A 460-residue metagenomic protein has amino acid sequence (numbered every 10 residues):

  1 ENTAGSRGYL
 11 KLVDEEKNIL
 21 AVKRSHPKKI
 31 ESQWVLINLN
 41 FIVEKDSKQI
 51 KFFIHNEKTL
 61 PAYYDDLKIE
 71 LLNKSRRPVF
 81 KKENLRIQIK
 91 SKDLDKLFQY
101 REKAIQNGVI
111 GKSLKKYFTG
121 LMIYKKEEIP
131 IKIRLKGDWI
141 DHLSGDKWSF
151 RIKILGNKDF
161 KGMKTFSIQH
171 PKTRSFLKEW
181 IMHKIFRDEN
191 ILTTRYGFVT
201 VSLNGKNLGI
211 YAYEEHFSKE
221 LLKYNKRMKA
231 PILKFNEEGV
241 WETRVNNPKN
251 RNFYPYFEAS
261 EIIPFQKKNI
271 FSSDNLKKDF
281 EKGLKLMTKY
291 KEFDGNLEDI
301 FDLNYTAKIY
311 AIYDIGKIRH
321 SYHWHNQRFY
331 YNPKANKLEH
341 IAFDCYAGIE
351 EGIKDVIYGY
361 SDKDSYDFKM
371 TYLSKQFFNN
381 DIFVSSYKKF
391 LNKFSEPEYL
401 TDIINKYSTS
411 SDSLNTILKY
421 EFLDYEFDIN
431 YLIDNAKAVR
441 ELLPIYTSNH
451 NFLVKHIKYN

Functional and structural regions predicted by a protein language model:
E1-R76: Extracellular and organelle-lumenal recognition/adhesion modules and their flexible linkers in secreted
E70-K82, S448-Y459: Low-complexity, Pro/Thr/Ser/Gly/Ala-rich linker/spacer regions in secreted, extracellular modular proteins
S75-I181: Conserved NTP-binding catalytic cores of kinases and kinase-like/nucleotidyltransferase enzymes across multiple kinase
R151, I191-T194, K206-K308, P397: Internal "kinase-insert"/substrate-recognition segments embedded within catalytic cores of ATP-dependent enzymes
T165, I191-V201, N296-I300, Q327 (+1 more regions): Surface-exposed patches in mature extracellular/periplasmic domains of secreted proteins
P171-N204: A conserved helix-loop-beta module that forms one wall/lid of the active-site cleft in ATP-utilizing catalytic domains
T200, I318-Y330: Catalytic-loop signature of eukaryotic-like protein kinases
F265-H323, N336-N460: Middle-to-C-terminal accessory/interaction subdomains
